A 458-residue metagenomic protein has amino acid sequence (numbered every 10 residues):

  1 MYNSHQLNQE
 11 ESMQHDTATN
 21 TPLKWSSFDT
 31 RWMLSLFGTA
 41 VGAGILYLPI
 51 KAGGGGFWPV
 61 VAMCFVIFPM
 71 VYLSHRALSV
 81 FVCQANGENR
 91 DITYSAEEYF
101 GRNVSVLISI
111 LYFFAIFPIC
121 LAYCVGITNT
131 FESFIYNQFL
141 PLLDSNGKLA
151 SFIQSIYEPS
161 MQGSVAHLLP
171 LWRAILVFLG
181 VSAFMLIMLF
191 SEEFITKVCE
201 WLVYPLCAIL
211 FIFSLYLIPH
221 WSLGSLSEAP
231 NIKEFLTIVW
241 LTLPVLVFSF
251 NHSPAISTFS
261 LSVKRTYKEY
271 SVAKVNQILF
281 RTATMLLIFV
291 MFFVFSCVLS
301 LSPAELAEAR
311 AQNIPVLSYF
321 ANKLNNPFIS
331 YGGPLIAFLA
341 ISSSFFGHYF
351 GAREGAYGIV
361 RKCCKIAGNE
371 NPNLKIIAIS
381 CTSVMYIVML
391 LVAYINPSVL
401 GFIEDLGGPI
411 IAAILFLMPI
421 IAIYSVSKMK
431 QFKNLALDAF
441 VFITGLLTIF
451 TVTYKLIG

Functional and structural regions predicted by a protein language model:
M1-G53, Y72-R76, F432, V441-I449: Membrane-interface "cap" regions at the ends of multi-pass membrane proteins
K24, T30, G147-Q154, P170-L179 (+5 more regions): Loop-to-transmembrane helix boundary motifs in multi-pass membrane proteins
S27-I50, Y112, I116, F213-W221 (+3 more regions): Hydrophobic, membrane-embedded alpha-helices of multi-pass small-molecule transporters
R31-T39, I135-S191, P205-S214, S249 (+2 more regions): Transmembrane alpha-helical segments of multi-pass small-molecule transport proteins
F65-A77, C120, L206-L217, Q277-A304 (+2 more regions): Selective recognition of specific alpha-helical transmembrane segments in multi-pass small-molecule
L73-V82, E88-S164, P334-I359: Hydrophobic transmembrane alpha-helices that form the core helical bundles of multi-pass secondary transporters
N86, R90-R102, T284-S342: TM-loop-TM module centered on a large, flexible mid-protein loop between adjacent transmembrane helices in multi-pass
C124, T128-E132, A174, F184-M188 (+5 more regions): Hydrophobic alpha-helical segments and their helix-loop junctions in multi-pass secondary transporters
